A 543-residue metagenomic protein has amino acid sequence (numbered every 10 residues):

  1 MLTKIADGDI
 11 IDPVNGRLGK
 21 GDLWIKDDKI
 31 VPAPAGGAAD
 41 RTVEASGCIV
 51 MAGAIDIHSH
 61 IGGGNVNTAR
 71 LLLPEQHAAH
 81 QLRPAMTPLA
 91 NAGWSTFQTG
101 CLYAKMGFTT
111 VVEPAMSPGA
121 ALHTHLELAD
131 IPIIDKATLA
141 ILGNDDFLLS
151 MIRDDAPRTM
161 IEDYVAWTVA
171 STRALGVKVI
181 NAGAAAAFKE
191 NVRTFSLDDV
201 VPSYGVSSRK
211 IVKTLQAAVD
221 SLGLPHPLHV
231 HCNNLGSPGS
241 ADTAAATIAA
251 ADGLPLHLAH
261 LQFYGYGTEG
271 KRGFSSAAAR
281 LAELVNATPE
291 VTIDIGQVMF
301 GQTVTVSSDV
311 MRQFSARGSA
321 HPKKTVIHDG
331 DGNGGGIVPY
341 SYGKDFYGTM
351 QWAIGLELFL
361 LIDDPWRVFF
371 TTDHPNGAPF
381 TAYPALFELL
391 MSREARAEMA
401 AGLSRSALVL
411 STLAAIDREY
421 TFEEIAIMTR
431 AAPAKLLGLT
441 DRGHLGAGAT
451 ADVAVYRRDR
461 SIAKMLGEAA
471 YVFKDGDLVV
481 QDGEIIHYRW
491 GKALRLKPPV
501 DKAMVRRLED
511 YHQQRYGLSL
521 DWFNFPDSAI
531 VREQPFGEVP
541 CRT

Functional and structural regions predicted by a protein language model:
M1-G21, I25-D27, V31-G36, G63 (+5 more regions): Active-site microenvironment of metallo-dependent hydrolases
K4, D40-E44, K136-T138, G176 (+2 more regions): Conserved beta-strand scaffold positions in the cores of enzyme catalytic domains, especially in NTP/NDP-utilizing
A35-M51: Active-site metal-binding motif and surrounding structural segment of the metallo-beta-lactamase
I49, I57-V200, E533-P535: Divalent-metal coordination cores built from histidine and acidic residues
M51-I57, V112-P114, A259-H260, D294 (+1 more regions): Active-site neighborhood of phospho(di)ester-bond hydrolases with catalytic His/Asp-centered motifs
G53-G64, P227-L235: Histidine-centered catalytic micro-motifs
G62, G119-L122, N144-L148, A184-F188 (+9 more regions): Flexible loop/turn segments at secondary-structure boundaries
A156-N181, A185-V368: Histidine/acidic residue-rich metal-binding segments in metalloenzymes
